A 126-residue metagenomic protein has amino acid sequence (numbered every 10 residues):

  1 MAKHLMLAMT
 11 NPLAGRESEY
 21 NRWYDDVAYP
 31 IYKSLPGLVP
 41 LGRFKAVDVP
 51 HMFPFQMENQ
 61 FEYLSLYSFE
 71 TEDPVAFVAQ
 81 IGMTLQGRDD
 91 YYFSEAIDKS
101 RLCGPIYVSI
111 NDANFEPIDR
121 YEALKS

Functional and structural regions predicted by a protein language model:
M1-S126: Macromolecular interaction modules
